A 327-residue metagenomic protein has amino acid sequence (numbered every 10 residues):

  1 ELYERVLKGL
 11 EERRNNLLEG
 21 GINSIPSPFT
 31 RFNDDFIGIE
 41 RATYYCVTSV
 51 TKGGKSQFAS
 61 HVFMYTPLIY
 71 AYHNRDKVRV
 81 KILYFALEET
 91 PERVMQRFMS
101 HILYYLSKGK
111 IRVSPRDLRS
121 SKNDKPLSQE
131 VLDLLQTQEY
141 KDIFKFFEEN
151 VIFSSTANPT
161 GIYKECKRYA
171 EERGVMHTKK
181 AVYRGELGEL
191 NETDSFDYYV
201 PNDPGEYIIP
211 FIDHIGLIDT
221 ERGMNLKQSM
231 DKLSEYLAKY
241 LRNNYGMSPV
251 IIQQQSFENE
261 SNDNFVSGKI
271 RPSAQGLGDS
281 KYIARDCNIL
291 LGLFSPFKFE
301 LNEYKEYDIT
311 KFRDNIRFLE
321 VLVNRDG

Functional and structural regions predicted by a protein language model:
E1-R41, F144-F147: Core recognition of P-loop NTPase motor domains used across DNA-transaction enzymes
G21, I152-S154, T220-D231, D263-I270: Flexible beta-alpha connector loops of hexameric P-loop NTPases
P26-S27, D34, I69-D203: Cytosolic-facing regulatory segments adjacent to core modules
N33, K52, R97, A238-G327: Phosphate-binding/switch region of NTP-binding enzymes
E40-Y45, V80: Pre-Walker A (Motif I) flank of P-loop NTPase domains
T48-S49: The Walker A (P-loop) glycine that initiates the GxxxxGKT/S ATP-binding motif of P-loop NTPases
F58-V62: Hydrophobic positions on the alpha1 helix immediately C-terminal to the Walker A/P-loop
H177-D194, V200-T220, M224-A238: Helical hairpin unit composed of two closely spaced alpha helices linked by a short loop
